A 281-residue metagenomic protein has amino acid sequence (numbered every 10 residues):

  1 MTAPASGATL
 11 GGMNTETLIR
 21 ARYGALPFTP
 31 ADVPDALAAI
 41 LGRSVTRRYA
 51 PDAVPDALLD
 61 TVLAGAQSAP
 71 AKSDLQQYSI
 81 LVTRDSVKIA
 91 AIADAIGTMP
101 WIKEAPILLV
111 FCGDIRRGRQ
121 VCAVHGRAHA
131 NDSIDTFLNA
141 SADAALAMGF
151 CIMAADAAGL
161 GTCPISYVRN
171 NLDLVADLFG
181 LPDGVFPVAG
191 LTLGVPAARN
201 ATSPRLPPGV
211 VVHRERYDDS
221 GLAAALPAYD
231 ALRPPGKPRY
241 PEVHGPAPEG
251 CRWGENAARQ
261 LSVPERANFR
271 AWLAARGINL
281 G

Functional and structural regions predicted by a protein language model:
T2-G281: Acidic, surface-exposed loops and disordered segments
